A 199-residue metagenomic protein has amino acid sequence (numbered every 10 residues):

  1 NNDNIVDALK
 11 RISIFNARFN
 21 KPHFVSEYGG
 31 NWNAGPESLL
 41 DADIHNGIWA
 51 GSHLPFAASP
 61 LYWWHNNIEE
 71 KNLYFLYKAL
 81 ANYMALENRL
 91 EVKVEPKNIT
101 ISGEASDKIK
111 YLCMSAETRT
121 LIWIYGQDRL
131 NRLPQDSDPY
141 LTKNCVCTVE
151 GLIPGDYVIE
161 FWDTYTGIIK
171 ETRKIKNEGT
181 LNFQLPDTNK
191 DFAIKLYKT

Functional and structural regions predicted by a protein language model:
N1-G35: Glycoside hydrolase catalytic-domain groove-lining segments
N20-H23, N31-N33, A42-R173, Q184-K198: Aromatic- and carboxylate-lined catalytic core of secreted/periplasmic carbohydrate-active enzymes
G179-F183: Short strand-edge motifs at loop-to-beta-strand transitions and within beta-strands of extracellular beta-rich domains
